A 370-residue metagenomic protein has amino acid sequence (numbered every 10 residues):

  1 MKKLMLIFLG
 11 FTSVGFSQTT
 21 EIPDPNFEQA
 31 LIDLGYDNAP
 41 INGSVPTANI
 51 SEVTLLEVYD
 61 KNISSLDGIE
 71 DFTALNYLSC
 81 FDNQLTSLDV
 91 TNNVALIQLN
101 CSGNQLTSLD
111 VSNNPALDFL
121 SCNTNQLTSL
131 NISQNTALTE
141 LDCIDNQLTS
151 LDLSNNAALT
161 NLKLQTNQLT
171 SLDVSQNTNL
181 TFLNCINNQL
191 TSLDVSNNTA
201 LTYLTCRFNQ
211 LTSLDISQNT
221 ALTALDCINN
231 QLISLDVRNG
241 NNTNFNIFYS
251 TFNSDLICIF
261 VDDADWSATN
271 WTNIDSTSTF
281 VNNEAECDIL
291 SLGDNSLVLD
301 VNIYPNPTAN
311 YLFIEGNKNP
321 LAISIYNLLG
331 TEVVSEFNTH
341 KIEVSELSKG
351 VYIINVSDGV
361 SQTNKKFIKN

Functional and structural regions predicted by a protein language model:
M1-L4, K369-N370: Positively charged n-region of N-terminal signal peptides that target proteins for export
L4-L6, F11, G15-Y77, L88 (+7 more regions): N-terminal capping/linker segments that flank leucine-rich repeat
F8-F11, F81, F119, F182 (+2 more regions): Aromatic (phenylalanine/tyrosine) cluster motif
L55-N62, Y77-Q84, C101-Q105, C122-Q126 (+9 more regions): Concave beta-strand-loop units of leucine-rich repeat
L66-I69, L88, L109, L130 (+7 more regions): Canonical leucine-rich repeat
D71-L75, N92-I97, N113-D118, Q134-T139 (+5 more regions): Short, solvent-exposed linear patches
C122, C185, C206, L297-N370: C-terminal outer-membrane/trafficking sorting elements
